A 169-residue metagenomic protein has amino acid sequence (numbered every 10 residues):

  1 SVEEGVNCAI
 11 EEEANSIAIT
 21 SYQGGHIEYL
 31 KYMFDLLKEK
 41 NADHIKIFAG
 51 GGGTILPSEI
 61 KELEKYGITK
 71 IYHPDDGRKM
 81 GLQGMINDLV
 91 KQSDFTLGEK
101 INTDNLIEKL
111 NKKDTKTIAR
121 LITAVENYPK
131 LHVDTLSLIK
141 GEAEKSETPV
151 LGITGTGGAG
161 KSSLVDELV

Functional and structural regions predicted by a protein language model:
S1-G84: Cofactor-cradling patches in redox/metallo enzymes
L82-P149: Extreme N-terminal, non-catalytic leader segments that precede Walker-type/kinase nucleotide-binding cores
L151-I153: Hydrophobic anchor at the beta1->P-loop junction of P-loop NTPases
G155-G158: Walker A (P-loop) phosphate-binding loop of P-loop NTPases
K161: Conserved lysine of the Walker
L164: Hydrophobic positions on the alpha1 helix immediately C-terminal to the Walker A/P-loop
E167: Active-site signature of alpha/beta-hydrolase-fold catalytic machinery across serine- and Asp/Cys-nucleophile hydrolases
